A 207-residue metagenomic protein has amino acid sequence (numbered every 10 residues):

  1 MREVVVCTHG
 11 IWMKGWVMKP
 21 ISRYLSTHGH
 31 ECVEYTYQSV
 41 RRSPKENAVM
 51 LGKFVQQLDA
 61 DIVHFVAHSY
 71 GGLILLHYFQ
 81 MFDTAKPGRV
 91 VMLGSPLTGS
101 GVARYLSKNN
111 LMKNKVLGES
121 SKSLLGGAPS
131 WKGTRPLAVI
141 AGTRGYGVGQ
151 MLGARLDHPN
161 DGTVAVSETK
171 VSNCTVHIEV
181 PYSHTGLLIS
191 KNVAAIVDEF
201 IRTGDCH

Functional and structural regions predicted by a protein language model:
M1-E3: A short, charged/proline- and glycine-enriched loop that marks the coil->beta-strand transition at the N-terminal
V5-I11, W16, P20, Y24-P136 (+2 more regions): Serine-dependent carboxylesterase/thioesterase catalytic core of lipase-like alpha/beta-hydrolase/SGNH enzymes
T134-H207: C-terminal catalytic-base region of ester-bond hydrolases, centering on the histidine of the charge-relay
